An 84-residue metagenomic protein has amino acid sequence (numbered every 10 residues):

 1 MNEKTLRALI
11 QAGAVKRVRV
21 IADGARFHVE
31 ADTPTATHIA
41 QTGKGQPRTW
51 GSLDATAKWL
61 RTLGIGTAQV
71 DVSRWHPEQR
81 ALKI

Functional and structural regions predicted by a protein language model:
M1-N2, S52: Residue-level preference for nonpolar/small residues embedded in alpha-helices
N2-A22, H38: N-terminal intrinsically disordered, cationic/polar leader segments that include organellar targeting peptides
R7, D32-A36, L82-K83: Alpha-helix boundary/capping detector
R7-I10, H28, Q46-W50: A short linear-motif detector with a strong N-terminal bias
V15, G24-R26, I65: A generic structural motif
V20-K44, V70-W75: Short aromatic-glycine-(Arg/Gly/Cys) micro-motifs in beta-strand/loop hairpins
H38-L63: Acidic, aromatic-enriched beta-alpha/helix-loop junctions
W59-I84: Mixed-charge, Lys/Arg-enriched low-complexity segments
